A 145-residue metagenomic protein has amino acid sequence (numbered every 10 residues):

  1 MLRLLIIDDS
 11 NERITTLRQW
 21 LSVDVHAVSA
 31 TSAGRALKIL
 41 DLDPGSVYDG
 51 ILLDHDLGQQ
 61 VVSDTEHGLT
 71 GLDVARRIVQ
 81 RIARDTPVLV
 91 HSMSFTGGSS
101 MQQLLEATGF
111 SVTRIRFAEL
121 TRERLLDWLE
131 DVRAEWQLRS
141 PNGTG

Functional and structural regions predicted by a protein language model:
M1, G98-G145: Charged, low-complexity C-terminal accessory regions
L2-E12, L17-R18: Conserved acidic segment of CheY-like receiver
I7-D8, A30, I51, H91: Conserved sequence signature across two-component system core domains
N11-R13, D56-V61, F95-G97: Short acidic, S/G/P-rich loop/turn micro-motifs used as interaction or catalytic elements
T16-L21, M101: Short hydrophobic helical patches associated with two-component signaling proteins
R18, S29-G50: Acidic, metal-coordinating helix/loop segments flanking the phosphotransfer/catalytic sites of two-component signaling
Y48, L52-I82: Conserved phosphotransfer microenvironments
D73-Q80, D85-Q103: A short, hydrophobic beta-strand element within the central beta-sheet of small alpha/beta folds
